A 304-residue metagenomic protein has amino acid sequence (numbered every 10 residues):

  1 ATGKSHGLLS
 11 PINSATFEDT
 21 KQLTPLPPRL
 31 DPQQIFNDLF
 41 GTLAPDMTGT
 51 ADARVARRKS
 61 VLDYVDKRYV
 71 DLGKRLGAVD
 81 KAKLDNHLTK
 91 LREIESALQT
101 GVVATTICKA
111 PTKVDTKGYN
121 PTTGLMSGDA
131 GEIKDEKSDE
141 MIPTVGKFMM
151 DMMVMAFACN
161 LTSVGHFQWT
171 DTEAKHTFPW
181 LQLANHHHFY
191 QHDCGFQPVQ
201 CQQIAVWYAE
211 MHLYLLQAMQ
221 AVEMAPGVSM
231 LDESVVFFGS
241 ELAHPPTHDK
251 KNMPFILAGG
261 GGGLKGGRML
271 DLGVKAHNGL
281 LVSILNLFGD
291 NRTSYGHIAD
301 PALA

Functional and structural regions predicted by a protein language model:
A1-A304: Ligand-binding pockets and gating/stacking loops
